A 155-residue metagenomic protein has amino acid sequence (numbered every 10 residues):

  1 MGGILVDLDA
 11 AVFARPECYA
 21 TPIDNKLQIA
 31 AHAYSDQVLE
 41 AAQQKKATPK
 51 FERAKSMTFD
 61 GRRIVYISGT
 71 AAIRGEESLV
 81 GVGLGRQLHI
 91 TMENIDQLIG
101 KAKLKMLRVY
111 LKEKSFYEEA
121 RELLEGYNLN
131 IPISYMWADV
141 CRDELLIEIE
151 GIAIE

Functional and structural regions predicted by a protein language model:
M1-E155: N-terminal presequence-like segments and the immediate start of the first folded domain
